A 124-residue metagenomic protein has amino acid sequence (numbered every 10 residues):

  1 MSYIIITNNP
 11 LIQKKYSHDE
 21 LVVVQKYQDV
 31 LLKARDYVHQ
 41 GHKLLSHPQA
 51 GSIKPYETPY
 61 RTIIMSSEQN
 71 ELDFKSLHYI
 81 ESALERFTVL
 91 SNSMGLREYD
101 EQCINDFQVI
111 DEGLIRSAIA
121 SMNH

Functional and structural regions predicted by a protein language model:
Y3-I4, L11-G51, Y56-L77: Rossmann-fold NAD(P)-binding glycine/threonine-rich loop
N9-I12, N92: Short amphipathic alpha-helical segments, especially helix-boundary/capping motifs
L31-Y37, S66-H124: Internal alpha-helical scaffold of NAD(P)-dependent oxidoreductase catalytic cores
